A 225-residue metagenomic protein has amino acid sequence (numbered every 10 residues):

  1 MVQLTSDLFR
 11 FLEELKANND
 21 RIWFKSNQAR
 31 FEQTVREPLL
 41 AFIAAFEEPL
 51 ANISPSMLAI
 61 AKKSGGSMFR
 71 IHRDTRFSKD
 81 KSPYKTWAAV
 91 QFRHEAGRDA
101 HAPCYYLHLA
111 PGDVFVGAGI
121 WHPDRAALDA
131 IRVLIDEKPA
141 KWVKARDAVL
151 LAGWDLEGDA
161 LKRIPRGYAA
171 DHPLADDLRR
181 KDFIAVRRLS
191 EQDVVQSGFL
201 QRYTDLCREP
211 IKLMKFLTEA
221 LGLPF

Functional and structural regions predicted by a protein language model:
V2-A17, P38, I43, E47-L50 (+4 more regions): Long, solvent-exposed, polar/charged low-complexity segments
R10-F11, N27-R30, R93, G117 (+3 more regions): Short, hydrophobic/aromatic alpha-helical segments in well-folded domains
E13-I71: Active-site acidic/histidine clusters and adjacent loop/turn architecture that either coordinate catalytic ions
F24, P111-G112, R187-R188: Residues forming anionic-ligand binding surfaces in small-molecule and nucleic-acid pockets of primarily soluble enzymes
Q28-F31, V35, I120, A130-I135 (+1 more regions): Short histidine-centered catalytic/ligand-binding loop motif
R36, S56, S67-M68, H72-H94 (+2 more regions): Soluble extramembrane domains of integral membrane proteins
H72-D136: Aromatic- and glycine-enriched beta-alpha-beta binding-site module
L109-A169: Compact, glycine/acidic-enriched structural inserts
